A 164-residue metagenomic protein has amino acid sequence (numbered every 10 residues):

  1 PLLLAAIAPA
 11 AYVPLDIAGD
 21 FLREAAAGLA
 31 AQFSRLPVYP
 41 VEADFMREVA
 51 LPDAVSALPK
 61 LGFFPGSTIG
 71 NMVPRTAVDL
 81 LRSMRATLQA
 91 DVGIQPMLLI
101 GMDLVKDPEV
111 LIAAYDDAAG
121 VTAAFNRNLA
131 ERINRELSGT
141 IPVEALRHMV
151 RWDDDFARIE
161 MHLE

Functional and structural regions predicted by a protein language model:
L3-E48: Class I SAM-dependent methyltransferase SAM/SAH-binding core
P9-A10, R35, A57-P59, G93-Q95: A general structural motif
Y12, T68, I133: A residue-level signal for conserved active-site and pocket-lining positions in enzyme catalytic cores
V49-A57: Short amphipathic alpha-helix with an adjacent loop that forms part of the alpha/beta core around
A57-S67: Short SAM/SAH-binding signature in class I
K60-L61, M84-D107: Conserved beta-strand signature within the Rossmann-like core of class I S-adenosyl-L-methionine
G70-L88: A short, conserved alpha-helix within the catalytic core of class I
L104, V110-E164: Substrate-binding/catalytic lobe of Class I Rossmann-like enzymes that use SAM or dcSAM, i.e., the mid-to-C-terminal
